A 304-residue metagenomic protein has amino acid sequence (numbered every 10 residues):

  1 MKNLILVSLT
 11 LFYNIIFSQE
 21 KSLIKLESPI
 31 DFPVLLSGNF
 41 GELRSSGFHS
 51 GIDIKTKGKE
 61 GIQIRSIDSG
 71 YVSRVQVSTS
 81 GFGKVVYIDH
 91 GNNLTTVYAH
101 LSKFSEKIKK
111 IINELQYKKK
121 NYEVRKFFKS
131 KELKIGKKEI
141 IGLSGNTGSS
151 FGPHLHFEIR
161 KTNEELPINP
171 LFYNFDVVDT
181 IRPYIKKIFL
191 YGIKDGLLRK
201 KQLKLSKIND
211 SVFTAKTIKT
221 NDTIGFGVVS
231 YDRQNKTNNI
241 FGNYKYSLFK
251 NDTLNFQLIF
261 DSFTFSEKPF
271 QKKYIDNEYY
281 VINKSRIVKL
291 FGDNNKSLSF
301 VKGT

Functional and structural regions predicted by a protein language model:
M1-I24: Bacterial Sec-dependent N-terminal signal peptides
N3, P33, K284-S285: Alpha-helix initiation and N-capping motif
S18-T95, F104, Y122-E123, F128-K131 (+4 more regions): Surface-exposed, glycine-biased beta-strand/turn segments
T95-S130, K204-A215, G242, F249-T304: Exoplasmic/lumenal beta-rich domain surfaces
A99, E158, V229: A cross-family glycoside hydrolase active-site/sugar-binding cleft signature
